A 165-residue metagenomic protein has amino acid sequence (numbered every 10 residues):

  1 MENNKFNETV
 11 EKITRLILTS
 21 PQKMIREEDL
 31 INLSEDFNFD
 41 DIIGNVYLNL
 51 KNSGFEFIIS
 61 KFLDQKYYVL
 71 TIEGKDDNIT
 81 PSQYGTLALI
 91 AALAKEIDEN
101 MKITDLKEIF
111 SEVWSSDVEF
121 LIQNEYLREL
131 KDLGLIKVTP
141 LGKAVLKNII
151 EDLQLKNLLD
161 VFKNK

Functional and structural regions predicted by a protein language model:
M1-I13, F62-A91: Short alpha-helical segments that sit at the start of domains
M1-Q65: Eukaryotic partner-binding/assembly regions in large regulatory complexes
N4, S111-E112, D132: Intrinsic disorder
V10-E28, I79-E108: Short amphipathic alpha-helical interface segments
F37-V46, E108-N124: Short amphipathic alpha-helical interaction segments
S60-G74, R128-Q154: Accessory beta->alpha helical hairpin/"wing" motif in late/C-terminal subdomains of nucleic-acid enzymes
E73-I90, G142-K165: Short, amphipathic alpha-helical interaction segments positioned at domain boundaries
K102-I109, E119, L133-G134: Short, surface-exposed recognition loops or helix-turn segments adjacent to catalytic cores
